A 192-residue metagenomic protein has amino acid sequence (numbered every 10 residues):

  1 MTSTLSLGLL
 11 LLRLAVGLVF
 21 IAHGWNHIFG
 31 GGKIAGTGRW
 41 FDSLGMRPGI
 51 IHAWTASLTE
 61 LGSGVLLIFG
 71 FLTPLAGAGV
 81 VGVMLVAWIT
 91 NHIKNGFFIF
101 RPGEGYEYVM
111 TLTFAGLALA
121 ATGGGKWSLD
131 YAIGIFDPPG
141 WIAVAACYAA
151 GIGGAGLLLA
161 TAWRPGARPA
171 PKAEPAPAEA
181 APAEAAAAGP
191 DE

Functional and structural regions predicted by a protein language model:
M1-F29, G36, I50, W54 (+1 more regions): Extended, low-polarity transmembrane helix blocks
A15, L58-L67: Hydrophobic, membrane-inserted alpha-helices
A22-W25, G45, L66-F69: Short amphipathic alpha-helical interaction patches enriched in hydrophobic/aromatic residues with interspersed Lys/Arg
G32-R47: Cytosolic, membrane-interface loops and tails of multi-pass inner-membrane proteins
G38-F41, G62-V65, G79-G82: A general structural signal for well-ordered alpha-helical packing
M46-L58, G62: Interfacial helix-start motif at the membrane-water boundary
